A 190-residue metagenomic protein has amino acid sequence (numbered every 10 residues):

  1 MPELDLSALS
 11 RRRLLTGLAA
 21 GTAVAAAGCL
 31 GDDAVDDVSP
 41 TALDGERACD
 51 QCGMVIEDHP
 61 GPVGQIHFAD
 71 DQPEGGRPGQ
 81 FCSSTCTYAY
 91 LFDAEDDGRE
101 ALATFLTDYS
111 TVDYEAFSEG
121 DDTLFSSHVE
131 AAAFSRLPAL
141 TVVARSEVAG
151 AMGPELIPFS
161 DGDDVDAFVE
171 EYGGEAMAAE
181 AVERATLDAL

Functional and structural regions predicted by a protein language model:
P2-A26: N-terminal secretory signal peptides and thylakoid transit peptides that target proteins across membranes
L30-D32: Bacterial signal peptide processing site
E46: Residues immediately within or flanking Cys/His clusters that coordinate Zn2+ in small zinc-binding modules
C49: Short cysteine-rich clusters marking metal-coordination/redox-active sites
G53: Cys/His-coordinated zinc-binding microdomains
E57: Short functional micro-motifs and their immediate structural scaffolds
G75-L91: Beta-edge loop/turn motif
A131-A178: A short, solvent-exposed beta-edge/loop patch
